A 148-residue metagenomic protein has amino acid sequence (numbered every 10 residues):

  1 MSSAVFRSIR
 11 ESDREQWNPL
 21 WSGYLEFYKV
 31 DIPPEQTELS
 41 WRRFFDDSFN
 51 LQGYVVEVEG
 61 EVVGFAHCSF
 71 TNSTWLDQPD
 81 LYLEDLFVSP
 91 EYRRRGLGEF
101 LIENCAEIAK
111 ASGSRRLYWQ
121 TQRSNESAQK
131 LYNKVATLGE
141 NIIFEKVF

Functional and structural regions predicted by a protein language model:
S2-V5: Extreme N-terminal starter segment of soluble prokaryotic enzymes
S8-E15, P19-Q78, V147-F148: Acetyl-CoA-dependent GNAT
G60, G96, N125: Conserved G/P- and acidic residue-centered "switch" motifs that form tight phosphate/ATP-binding loops in soluble
T71, E84, S89, Q122: Residue-level recognition of the GNAT/N-acetyltransferase active site
N72-L83, R93, G139-E140: A conserved beta-turn-beta hairpin within the catalytic core of GNAT-like acetyltransferases that forms part
Y92, G96-N104: Conserved acetyl-CoA pyrophosphate-binding loop and the N-cap/start of the following alpha-helix in GNAT-like
E99, R123-I142, K146: Conserved active-site alpha-helix within GNAT-family acetyltransferase domains
K110-T121: Conserved GNAT acetyl-CoA-binding A-motif
